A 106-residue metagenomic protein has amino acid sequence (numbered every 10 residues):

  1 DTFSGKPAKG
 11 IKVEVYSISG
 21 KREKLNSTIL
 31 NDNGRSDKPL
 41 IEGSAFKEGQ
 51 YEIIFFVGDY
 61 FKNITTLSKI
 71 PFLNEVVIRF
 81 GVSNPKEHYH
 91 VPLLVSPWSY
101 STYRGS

Functional and structural regions predicted by a protein language model:
D1-N84, H90: Beta-strand-dominated extracellular/periplasmic modules and repeats in secreted or surface-exposed proteins
S83-S106: Compositionally biased low-complexity segments at domain edges in trafficked proteins and select soluble regulators
